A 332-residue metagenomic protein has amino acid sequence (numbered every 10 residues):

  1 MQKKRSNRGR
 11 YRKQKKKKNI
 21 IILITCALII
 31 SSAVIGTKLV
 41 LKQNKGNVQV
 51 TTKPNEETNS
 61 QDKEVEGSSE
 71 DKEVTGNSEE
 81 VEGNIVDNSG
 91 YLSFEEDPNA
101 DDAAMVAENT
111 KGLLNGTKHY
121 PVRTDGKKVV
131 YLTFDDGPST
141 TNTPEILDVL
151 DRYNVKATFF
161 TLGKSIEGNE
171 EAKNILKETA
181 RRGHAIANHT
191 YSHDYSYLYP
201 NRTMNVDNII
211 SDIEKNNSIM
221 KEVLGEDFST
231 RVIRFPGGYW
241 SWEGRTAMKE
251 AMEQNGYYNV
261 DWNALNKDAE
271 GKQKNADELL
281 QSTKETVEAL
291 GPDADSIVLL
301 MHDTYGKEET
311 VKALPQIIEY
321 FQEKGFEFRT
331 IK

Functional and structural regions predicted by a protein language model:
Q2-R10, N19-L132, S139-P144, R152 (+4 more regions): N-terminal pre-catalytic segment of deacetylase/amide-hydrolase enzymes
K16: Short, Lys/Arg-enriched phosphate-binding patches
A27, A33, V40, A100-A107 (+12 more regions): A sequence-composition feature that detects small, non-aromatic residues
I29-I30, L147, N201, L314: Hydrophobic alpha-helical membrane context
F94-M204, K215-R231: Active-site beta->alpha N-cap acidic-glycine motif
E171, H193-L300, T304-Q322, F326-E327 (+1 more regions): Catalytic domains of cell-wall/extracellular-matrix polysaccharide-remodeling enzymes, centered on de-N-acetylation
